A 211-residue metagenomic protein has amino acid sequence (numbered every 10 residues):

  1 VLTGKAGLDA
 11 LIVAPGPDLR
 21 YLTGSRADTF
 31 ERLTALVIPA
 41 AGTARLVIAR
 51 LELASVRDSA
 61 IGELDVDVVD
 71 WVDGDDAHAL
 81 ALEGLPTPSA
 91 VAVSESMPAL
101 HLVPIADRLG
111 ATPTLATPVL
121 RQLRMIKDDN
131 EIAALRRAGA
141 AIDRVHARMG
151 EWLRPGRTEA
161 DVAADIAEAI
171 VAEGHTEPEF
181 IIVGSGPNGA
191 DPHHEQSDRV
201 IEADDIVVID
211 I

Functional and structural regions predicted by a protein language model:
V1-R144: A composition/biophysics-driven feature that prefers long, compositionally simple stretches
L19-T29, T117-L120, R157-I211: Short catalytic-site patches enriched in acidic/histidine residues that coordinate or position cofactors/metals
E63-D76, H101-L102, H146-M149, A169-E177 (+1 more regions): A short, terminal or domain-edge coil/loop segment
G139-G150, E159, A167: Active-site pocket-lining segments that scaffold enzyme catalytic pockets across diverse folds
R154: Contiguous, non-catalytic segments that form substrate-binding/exosite surfaces or channel walls
